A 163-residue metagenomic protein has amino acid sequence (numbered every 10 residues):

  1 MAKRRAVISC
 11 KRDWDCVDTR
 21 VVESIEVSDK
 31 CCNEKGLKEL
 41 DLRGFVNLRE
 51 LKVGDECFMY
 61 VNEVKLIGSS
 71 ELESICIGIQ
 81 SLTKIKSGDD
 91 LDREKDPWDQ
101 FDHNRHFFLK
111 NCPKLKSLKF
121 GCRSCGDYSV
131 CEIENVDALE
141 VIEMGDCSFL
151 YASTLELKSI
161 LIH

Functional and structural regions predicted by a protein language model:
M1-K52: N-terminal segments that cap or nucleate solenoid repeat domains
R12-D18, K38-G44, V64-L66, E94-W98 (+2 more regions): Leucine-rich repeat
V22, L37, L48, V61 (+8 more regions): Conserved hydrophobic position(s) of the canonical leucine-rich repeat
V27, I77-H103, M144-D146, L150-K158: Acidic/polar low-complexity surface segments
S124-C125, E132, S148-F149: Core domains of intracellular innate-immunity/apoptotic signalosomes
